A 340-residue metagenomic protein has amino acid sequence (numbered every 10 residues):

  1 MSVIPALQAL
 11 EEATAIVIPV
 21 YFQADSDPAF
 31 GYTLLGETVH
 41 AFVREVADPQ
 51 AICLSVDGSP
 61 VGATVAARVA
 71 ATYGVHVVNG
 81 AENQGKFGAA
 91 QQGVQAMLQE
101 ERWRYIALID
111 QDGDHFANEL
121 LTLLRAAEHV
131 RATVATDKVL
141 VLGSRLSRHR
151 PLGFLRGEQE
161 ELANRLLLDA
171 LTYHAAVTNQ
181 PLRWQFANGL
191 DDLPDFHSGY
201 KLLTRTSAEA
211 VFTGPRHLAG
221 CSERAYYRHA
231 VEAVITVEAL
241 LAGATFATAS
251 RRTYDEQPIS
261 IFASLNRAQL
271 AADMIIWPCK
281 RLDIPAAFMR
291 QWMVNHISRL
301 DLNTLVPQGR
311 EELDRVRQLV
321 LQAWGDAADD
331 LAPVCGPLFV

Functional and structural regions predicted by a protein language model:
M1-A41: N-proximal low-complexity "stem/linker" segments adjacent to membrane-targeting elements
M1-S2, E12, L265-V340: Terminal low-complexity segments of carbohydrate-biosynthetic enzymes
R44, D48-S59, V78-G80: Short beta-strand/loop segment that forms part of the nucleotide-sugar
S55-A66, G113: A conserved acidic beta->alpha catalytic loop
V69-G88, A96: Conserved donor nucleotide-binding strand/loop of the catalytic core
A90-Q92, A96, A117-A210: Acceptor/aglycone-binding surface of glycosyltransferases and processive sugar-polymer synthases
R102-D114: Short beta-strand-to-loop acidic/aromatic patch adjacent to the donor-nucleotide binding site
G243-N266: Active-site donor/metal-binding and catalytic loop motifs of nucleotide-sugar-dependent glycosylation enzymes
